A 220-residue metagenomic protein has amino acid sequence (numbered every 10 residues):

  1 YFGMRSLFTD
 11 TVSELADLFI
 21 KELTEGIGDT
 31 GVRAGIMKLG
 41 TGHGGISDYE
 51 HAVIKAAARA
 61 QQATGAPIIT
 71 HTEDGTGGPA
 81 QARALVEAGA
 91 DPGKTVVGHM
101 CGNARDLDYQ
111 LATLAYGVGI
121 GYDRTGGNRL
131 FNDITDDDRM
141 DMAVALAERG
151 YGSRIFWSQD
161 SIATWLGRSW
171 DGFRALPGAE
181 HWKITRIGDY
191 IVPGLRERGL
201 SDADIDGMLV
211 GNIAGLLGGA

Functional and structural regions predicted by a protein language model:
Y1-Q62, G119, T125-G126: Active-site gating/metal-coordination segments in enzymes
D48-H51, T76-G89, D106-L114: Distinct, well-ordered alpha-helical segments
Q61, I120, D160, I205 (+1 more regions): Divalent metal-coordination and catalytic microenvironments
T64-P67, V86-K94, A112-G121, G152: Glycine-enriched alpha-helix->loop->beta-strand junction motifs that scaffold or abut catalytic
P67-E73, T95-G102: Catalytic beta/alpha-barrel core
G98-R105, R124-E148: Active-site glycine- and acidic-residue-rich loops that bind and position anionic ligands or nucleotide-like cofactors
D123-R124, Y151-R174: Short acidic/histidine-rich active-site segments
W182-A220: Mid-to-C-terminal alpha-helical segments outside catalytic/metal-binding sites
